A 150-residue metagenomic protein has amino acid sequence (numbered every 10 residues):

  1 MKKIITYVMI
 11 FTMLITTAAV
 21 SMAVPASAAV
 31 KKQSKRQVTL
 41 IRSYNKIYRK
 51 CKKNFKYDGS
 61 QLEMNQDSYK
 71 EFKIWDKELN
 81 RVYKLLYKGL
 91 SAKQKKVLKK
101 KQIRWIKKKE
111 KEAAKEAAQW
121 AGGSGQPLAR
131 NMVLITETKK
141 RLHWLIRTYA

Functional and structural regions predicted by a protein language model:
M1-P25: Sec-dependent N-terminal signal peptides of Gram-positive bacterial secreted proteins and lipoproteins
M22-A150: N-terminal alpha-helical modules
